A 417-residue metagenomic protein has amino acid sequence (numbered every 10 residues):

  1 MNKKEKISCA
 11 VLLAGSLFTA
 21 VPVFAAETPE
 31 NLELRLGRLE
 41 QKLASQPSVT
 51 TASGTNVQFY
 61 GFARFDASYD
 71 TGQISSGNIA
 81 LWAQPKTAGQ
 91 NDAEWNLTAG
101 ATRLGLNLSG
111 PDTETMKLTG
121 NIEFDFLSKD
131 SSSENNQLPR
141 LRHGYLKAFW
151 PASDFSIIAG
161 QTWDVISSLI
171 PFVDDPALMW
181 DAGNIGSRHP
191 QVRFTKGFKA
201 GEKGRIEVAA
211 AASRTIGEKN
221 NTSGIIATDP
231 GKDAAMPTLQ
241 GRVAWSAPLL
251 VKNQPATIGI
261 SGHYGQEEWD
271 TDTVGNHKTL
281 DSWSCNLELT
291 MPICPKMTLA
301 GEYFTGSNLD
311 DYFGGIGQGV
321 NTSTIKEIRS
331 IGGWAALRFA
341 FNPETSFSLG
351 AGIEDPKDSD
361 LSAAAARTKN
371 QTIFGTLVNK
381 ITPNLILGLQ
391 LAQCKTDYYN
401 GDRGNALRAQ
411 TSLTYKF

Functional and structural regions predicted by a protein language model:
N2-V11: Bacterial N-terminal signal peptides that target proteins for export
V11-G15, V23-S76: N-terminal periplasmic/intermembrane-space "pro-region" immediately following the signal or transit peptide
S48-E218, A235-Q240, A244-P248, T290-C294 (+3 more regions): Outer membrane beta-barrel
D70, P111, F126-S131, T162-S168 (+8 more regions): Sequence/structural signature of outer-membrane beta-barrel proteins
A93-N96, S133-L138, M179-G186, D229-M236 (+4 more regions): Replace "Gram-negative outer membrane beta-barrel proteins" with "bacterial and organellar outer membrane beta-barrel
M236, G241-R367: Detector for outer-membrane/organellar transmembrane beta-barrel domains, recognizing the amphipathic beta-strand
N379-I381, G404-F417: Outer-membrane beta-barrel "beta-signal"
